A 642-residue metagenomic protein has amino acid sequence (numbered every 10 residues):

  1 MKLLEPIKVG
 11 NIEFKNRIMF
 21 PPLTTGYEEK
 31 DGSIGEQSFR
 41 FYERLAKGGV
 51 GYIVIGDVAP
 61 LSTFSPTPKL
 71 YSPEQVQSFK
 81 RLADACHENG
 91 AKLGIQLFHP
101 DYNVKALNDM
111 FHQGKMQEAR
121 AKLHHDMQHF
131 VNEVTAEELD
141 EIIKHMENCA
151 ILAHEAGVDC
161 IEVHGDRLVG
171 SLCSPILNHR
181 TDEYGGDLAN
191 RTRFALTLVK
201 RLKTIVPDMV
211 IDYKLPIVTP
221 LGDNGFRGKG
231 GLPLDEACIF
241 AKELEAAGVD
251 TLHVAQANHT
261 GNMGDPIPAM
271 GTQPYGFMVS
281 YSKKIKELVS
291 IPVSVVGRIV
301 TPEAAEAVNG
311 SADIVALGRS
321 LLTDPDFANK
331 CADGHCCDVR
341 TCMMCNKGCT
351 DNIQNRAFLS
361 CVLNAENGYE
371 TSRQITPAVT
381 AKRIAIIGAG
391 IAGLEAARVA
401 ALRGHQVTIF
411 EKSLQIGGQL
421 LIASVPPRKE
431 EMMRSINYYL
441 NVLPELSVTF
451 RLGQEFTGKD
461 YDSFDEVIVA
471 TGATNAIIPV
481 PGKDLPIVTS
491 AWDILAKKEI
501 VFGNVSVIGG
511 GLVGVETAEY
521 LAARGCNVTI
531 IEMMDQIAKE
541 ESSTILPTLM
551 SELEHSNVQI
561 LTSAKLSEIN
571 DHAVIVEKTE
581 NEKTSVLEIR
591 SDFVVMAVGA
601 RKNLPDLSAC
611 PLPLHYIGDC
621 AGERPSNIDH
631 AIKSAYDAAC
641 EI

Functional and structural regions predicted by a protein language model:
M1-I387, I391, E395-V407, Q415 (+2 more regions): Flavin-dependent oxidoreductase catalytic cores
M1-I7, E36, E366-E370, S447-Q454 (+2 more regions): Short gly/ser/thr-rich secondary-structure transition/capping motifs
D208, S290-I291, F464, F502 (+2 more regions): Active-site acidic short loop of glycosyltransferases
A241, E245, S282-K286, N309 (+15 more regions): Generic hydrophobic alpha-helical scaffold/packing signal
G297, I436, L452-E455, S490-W492 (+3 more regions): Short loop/edge segments at beta-strand edges and connector loops that shape dinucleotide/nucleotide cofactor-binding
A381-I409, R451-K459, S463, A470-V480 (+4 more regions): Rossmann-like dinucleotide/flavin-binding elements
I409-T449, Y520-L566, G622-R624: Rossmann-like dinucleotide-binding cores of NAD(P)H-dependent redox enzymes
